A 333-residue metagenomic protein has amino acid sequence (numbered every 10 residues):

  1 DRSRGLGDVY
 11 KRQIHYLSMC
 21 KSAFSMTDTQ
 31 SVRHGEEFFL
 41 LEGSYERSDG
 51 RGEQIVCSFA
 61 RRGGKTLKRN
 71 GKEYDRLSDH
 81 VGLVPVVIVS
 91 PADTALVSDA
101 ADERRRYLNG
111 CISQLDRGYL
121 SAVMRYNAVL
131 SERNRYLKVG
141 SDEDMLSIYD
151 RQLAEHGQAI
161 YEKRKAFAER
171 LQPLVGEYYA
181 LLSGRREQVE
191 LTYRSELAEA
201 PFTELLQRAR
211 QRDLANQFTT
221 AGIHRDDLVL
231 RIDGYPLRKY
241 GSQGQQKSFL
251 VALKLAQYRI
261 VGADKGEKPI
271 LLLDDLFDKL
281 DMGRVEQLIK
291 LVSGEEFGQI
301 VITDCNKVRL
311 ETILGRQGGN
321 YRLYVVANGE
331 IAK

Functional and structural regions predicted by a protein language model:
D1-L6, Y10: Single conserved hydrophobic/aromatic residue that forms the stacking wall/gate of nucleotide- or nucleobase-binding
R4, Y16, E143-E155, A159-L272 (+4 more regions): Conserved NTPase motor "head" modules and their coupling/switch loops across ABC/AAA+ ATPases, GTPases, and GHKL ATPases
G7, K65, P85, P269-I270: The start of beta-strands in P-loop NTPase/AAA+ ATPase cores
Y10, S31, L41, A100 (+5 more regions): Conserved RecA-like P-loop NTPase ATPase core
K11-M19: A conserved segment at the C-terminal end of the G1
S18-E103, I112-L115, Y119, Q172-E177 (+1 more regions): Nucleotide-state sensing region of NTPase/ATPase domains
S78-E155, K333: A conserved P-loop NTPase coupling/switch region
D304-N306: Conserved H-loop
